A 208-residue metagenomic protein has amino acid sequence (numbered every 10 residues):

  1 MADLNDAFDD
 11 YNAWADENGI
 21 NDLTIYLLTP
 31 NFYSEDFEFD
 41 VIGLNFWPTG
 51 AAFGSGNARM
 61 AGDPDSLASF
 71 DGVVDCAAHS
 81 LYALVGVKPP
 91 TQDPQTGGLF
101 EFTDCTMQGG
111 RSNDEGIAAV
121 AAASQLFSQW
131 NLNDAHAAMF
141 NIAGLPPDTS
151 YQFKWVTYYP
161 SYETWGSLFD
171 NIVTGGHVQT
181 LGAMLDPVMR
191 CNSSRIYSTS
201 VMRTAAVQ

Functional and structural regions predicted by a protein language model:
M1-Q208: Short S/T/G/P-rich N-terminal loop/turn motif that feeds into the first structured element of a domain
